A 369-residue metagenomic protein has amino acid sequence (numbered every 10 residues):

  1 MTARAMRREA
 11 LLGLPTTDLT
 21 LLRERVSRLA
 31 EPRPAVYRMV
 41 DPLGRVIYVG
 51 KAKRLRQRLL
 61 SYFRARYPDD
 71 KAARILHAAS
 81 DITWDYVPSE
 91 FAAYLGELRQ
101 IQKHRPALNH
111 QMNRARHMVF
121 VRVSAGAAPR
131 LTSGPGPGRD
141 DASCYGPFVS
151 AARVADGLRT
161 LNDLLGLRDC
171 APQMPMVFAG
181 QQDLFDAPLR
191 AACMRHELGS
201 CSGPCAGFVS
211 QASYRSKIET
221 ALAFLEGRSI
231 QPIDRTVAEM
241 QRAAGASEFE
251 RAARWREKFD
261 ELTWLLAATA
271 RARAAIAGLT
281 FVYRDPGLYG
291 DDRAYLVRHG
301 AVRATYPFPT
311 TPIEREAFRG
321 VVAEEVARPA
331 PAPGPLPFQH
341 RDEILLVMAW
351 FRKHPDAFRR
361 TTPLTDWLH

Functional and structural regions predicted by a protein language model:
M1-H369: Acidic, glycine-enriched active-site microenvironments
